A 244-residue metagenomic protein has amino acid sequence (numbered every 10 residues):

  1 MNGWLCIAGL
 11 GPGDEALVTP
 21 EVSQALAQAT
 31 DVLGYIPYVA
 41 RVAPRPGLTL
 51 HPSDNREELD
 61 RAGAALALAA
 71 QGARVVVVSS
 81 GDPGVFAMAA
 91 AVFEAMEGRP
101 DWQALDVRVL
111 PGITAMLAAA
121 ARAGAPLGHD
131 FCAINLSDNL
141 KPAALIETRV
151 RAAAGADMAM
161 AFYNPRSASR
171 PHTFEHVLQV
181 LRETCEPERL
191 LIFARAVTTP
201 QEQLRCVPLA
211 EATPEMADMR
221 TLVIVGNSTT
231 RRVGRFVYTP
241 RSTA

Functional and structural regions predicted by a protein language model:
M1-L110, A118, T213: Class I S-adenosyl-L-methionine
L5-I7, R74, G155-A244: A contiguous loop/helix-start segment that scaffolds small-molecule binding in enzyme catalytic cores
L10-D14, Y35-P37, S53-R56, S80-D82 (+8 more regions): Fold-independent oxyanion-binding glycine-rich loops and adjacent beta-strand/coil segments at enzyme active sites
L10-L17, P142-A143, R205-V207: Short gly/ser/thr-rich secondary-structure transition/capping motifs
A16, L59, F86, L140-A143 (+1 more regions): Loop/helix-junction capping segments adjacent to catalytic residues or to phosphate/diphosphate-binding pockets
Q24, E94, T148, H176-Q179: Alpha-helical scaffolding segments of alpha/beta enzyme cores, especially the outer helices of TIM-barrel or partial
D31, A67-Q71, E97, A121 (+5 more regions): Generic secondary-structure signature for well-ordered alpha-helical cores
V85-A156: Class I SAM-dependent methyltransferase SAM-binding "motif I" and its flanking Rossmann-like core
